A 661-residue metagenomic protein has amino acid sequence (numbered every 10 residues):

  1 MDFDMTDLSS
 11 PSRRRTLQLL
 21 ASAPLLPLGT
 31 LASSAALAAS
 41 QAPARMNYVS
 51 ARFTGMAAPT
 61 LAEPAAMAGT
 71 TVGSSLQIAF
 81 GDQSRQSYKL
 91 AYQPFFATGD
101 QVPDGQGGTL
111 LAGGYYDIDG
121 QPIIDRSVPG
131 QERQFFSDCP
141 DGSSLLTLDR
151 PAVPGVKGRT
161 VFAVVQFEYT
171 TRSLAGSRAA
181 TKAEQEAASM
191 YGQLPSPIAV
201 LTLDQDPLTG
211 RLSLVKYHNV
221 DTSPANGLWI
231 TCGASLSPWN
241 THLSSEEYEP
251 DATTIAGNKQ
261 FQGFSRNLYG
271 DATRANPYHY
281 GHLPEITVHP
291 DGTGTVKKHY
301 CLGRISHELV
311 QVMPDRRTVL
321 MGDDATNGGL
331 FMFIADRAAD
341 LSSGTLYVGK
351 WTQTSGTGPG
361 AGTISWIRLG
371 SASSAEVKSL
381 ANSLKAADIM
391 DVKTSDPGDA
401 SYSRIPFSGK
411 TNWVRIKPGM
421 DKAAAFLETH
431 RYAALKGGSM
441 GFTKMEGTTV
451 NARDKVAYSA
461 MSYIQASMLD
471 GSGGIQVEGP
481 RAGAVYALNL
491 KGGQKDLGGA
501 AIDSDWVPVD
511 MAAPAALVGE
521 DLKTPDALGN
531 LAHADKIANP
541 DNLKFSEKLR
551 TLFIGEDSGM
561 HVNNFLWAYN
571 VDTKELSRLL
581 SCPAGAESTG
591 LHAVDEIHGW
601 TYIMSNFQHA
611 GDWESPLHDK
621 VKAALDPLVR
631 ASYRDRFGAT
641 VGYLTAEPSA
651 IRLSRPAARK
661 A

Functional and structural regions predicted by a protein language model:
M1-T30: N-terminal secretory signal peptides
P27-G29, A39-A661: Conserved small-residue
